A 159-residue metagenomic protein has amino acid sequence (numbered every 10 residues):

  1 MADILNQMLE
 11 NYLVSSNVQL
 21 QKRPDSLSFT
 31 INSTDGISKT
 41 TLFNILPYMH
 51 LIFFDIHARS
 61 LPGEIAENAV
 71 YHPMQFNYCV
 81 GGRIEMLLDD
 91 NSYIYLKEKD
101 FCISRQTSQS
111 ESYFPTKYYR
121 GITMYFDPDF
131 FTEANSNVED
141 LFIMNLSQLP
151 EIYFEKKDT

Functional and structural regions predicted by a protein language model:
M1-S26: Short Lys/Arg-enriched alpha/beta "domain-start" segment
Q7, M49-L51, P62-E64, M86 (+4 more regions): A generic structural micro-environment signature that highlights single residues at secondary-structure boundaries
Q19-R120: N-terminal functional module of multi-domain proteins
L96-T159: Alpha-helical bundle regulatory/interaction domains
